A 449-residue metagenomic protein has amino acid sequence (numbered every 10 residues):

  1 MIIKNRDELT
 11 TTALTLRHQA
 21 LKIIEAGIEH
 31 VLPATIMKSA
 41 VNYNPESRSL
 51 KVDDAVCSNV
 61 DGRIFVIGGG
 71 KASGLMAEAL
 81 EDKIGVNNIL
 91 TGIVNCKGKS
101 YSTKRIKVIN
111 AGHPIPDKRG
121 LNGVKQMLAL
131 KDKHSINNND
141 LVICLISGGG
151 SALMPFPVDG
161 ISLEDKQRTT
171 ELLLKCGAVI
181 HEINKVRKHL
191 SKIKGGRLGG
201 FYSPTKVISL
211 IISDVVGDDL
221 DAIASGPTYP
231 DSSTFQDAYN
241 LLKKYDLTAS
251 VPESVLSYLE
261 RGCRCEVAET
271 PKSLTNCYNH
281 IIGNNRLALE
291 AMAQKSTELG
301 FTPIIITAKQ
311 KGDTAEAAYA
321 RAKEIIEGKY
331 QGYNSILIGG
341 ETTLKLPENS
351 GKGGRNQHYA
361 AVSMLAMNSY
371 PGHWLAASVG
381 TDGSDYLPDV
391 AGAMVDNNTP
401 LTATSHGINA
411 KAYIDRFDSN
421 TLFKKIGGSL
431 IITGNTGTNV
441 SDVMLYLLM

Functional and structural regions predicted by a protein language model:
M1-I67, M76: An N-terminal, well-structured beta->alpha segment
S58-V60, G68-S100: Active-site cofactor/substrate anionic-group-binding motifs, chiefly glycine- and Lys/Arg-rich phosphate-binding loops
A79-N88, R105-K107, P157-R168, Y202-P204 (+4 more regions): A glycine- and small-aliphatic-rich helix-loop capping segment at beta-alpha/alpha-beta transitions that lines
N95-N137, V186-R187: Glycine-rich oxoanion-binding loops at beta->alpha junctions
K104-K107, M154-L210: Glycine/threonine-rich beta-strand-loop-alpha-helix active-site module that forms ligand/phosphate-binding
I161-A178, D231-D246, N349-A376: Gly/Ser/Thr-rich active-site loops/lids in small-molecule metabolic enzymes that frequently grip phosphoryl groups
R187, T205-I208, P230-A320, E324: Accessory alpha-helical/coil subdomains and C-terminal extensions that flank or cap enzyme catalytic cores
A361-M449: Internal helix-turn-beta structural module
